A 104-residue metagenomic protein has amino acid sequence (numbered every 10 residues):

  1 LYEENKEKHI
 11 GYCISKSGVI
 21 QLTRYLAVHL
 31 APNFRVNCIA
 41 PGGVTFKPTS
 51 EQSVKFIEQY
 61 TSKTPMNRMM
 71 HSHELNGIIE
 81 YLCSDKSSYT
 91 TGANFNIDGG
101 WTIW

Functional and structural regions predicted by a protein language model:
L1-G18, T23-A31, G43: Catalytic loop of short-chain dehydrogenase/reductase
E4, E80, T91-W104: Short C-terminal tail/terminal secondary-structure segment of NAD(P)H-dependent dehydrogenase/reductase domains
A31-R35, T90-G92: Short, small/polar-rich loop/turn modules that mediate ligand/substrate recognition or access, typified
A40-E51: Short, flexible catalytic-loop segment of classical short-chain dehydrogenase/reductase
S50-T64: A short C-terminal helix-loop "cap" of Rossmann-like NAD(P)-dependent dehydrogenase/epimerase domains
T64-L75: A conserved structural motif in NAD(P)-dependent oxidoreductases
L75-N76, L82: Non-catalytic, hydrophobic alpha-helical segments
